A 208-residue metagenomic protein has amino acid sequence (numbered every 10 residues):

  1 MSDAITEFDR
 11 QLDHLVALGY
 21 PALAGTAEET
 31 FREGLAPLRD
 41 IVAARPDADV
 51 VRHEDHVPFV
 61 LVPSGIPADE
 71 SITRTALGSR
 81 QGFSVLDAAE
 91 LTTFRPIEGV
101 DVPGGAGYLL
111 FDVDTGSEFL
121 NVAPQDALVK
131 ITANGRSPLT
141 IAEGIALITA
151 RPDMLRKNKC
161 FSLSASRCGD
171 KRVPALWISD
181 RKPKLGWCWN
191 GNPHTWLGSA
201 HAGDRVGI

Functional and structural regions predicted by a protein language model:
M1-S137, G144-I208: A binding-site-centric feature that preferentially detects glycan-recognition modules on secreted/surface proteins
